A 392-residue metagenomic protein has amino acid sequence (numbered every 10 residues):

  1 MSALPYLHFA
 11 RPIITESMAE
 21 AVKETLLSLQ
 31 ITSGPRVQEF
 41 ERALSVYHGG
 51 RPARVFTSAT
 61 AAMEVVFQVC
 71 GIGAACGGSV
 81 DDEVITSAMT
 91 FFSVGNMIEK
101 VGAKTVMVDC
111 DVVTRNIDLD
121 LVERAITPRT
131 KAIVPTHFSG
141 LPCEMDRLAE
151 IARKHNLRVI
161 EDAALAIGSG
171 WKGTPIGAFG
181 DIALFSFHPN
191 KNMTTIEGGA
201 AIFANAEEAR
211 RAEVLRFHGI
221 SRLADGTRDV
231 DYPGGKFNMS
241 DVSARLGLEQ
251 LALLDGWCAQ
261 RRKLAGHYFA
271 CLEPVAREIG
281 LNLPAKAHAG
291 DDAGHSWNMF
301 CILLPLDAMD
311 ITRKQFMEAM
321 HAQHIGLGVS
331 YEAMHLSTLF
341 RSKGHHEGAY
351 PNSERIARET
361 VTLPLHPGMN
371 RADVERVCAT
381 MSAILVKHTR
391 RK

Functional and structural regions predicted by a protein language model:
M1-I31, P35, P364: N-terminal "arm"/small-domain region of PLP-dependent enzymes with the aminotransferase-like
I14, T32, T90, V113-T114 (+4 more regions): Glycine-/small-residue-rich active-site loops that bind phosphorylated ligands and cofactors
Q30, G34-E83, M97-V101, M107-D109 (+1 more regions): Phosphate-binding glycine-rich loop
V37-R42, Y47-R51, D120, A132-T136 (+4 more regions): PLP-dependent aminotransferase class I/II
G71-A163, G170: PLP-dependent aminotransferase-like
I85, V106, V159-I160, L184 (+2 more regions): Structural detector of well-ordered beta-strand residues that form the stable sheet scaffold of enzyme domains
E161-T195, A224-V230: Conserved active-site segment immediately N-terminal to the catalytic lysine that forms the internal aldimine
A178-I220, D241: Active-site PLP attachment segment
